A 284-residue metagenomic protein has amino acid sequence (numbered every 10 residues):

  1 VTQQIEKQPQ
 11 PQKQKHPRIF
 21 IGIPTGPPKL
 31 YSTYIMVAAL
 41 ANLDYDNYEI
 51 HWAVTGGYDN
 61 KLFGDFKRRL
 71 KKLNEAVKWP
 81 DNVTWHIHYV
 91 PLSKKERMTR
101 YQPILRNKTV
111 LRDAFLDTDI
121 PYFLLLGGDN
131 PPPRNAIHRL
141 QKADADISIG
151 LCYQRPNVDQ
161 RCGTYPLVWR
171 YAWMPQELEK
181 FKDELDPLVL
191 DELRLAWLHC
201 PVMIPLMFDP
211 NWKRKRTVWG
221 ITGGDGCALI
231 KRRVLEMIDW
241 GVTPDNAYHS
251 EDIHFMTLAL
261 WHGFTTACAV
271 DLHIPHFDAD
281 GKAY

Functional and structural regions predicted by a protein language model:
R18-G22, E49-H51, H254: Cell-envelope/extracellular polymer assembly enzymes that use nucleotide-activated donors
P28-K29, D46, A53-K71, P91-L92 (+1 more regions): A conserved acidic beta->alpha catalytic loop
M36-E49: Short, acidic, metal-binding catalytic loop of nucleotide-sugar glycosyltransferases
L62-I120: Active-site-proximal specificity loops/subdomain of glycosyltransferases
D119-P131: Short beta-strand-to-loop acidic/aromatic patch adjacent to the donor-nucleotide binding site
P133-V242: Conserved catalytic core of nucleotide-sugar-dependent glycosyltransferases
D209-A228, R232-Y284: C-terminal catalytic/acceptor-binding lobe
